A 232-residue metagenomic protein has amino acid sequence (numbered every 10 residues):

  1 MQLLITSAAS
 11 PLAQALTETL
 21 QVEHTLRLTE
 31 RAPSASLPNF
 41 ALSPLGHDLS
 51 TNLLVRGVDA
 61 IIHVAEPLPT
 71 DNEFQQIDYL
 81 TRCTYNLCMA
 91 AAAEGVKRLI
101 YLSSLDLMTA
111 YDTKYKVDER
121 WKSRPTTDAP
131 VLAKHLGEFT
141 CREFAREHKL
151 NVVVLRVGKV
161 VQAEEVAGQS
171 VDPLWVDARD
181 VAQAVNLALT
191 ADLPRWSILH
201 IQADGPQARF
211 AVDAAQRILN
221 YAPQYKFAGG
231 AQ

Functional and structural regions predicted by a protein language model:
M1-E23: N-terminal Rossmann NAD(P)H-binding glycine-rich loop of SDR-like oxidoreductase domains
S34-A35, N39-T81: NAD(P)H-binding glycine-rich loop region in Rossmannoid oxidoreductase-like domains and their noncatalytic homologs
T81-L87, V96, A133-C141, A178-V181: Conserved catalytic Lys-bearing alpha helix of Rossmann-like short-chain dehydrogenase/reductases
N86-T127: Conserved Rossmann-fold NAD(P)-dependent oxidoreductase catalytic core, especially the SDR/UDP-sugar
Y115-K149: Catalytic helix-loop patch of NAD(P)-dependent Rossmann-fold dehydrogenases
A129, E147-D172: Flexible, glycine-rich beta-alpha linker
V157-E164, W175-W196: Alpha-helical substrate-binding/gating segment
S197-A222: Conserved C-terminal active-site "lid" loop/helix of NAD(P)H-dependent oxidoreductases that clamps the redox cofactor
